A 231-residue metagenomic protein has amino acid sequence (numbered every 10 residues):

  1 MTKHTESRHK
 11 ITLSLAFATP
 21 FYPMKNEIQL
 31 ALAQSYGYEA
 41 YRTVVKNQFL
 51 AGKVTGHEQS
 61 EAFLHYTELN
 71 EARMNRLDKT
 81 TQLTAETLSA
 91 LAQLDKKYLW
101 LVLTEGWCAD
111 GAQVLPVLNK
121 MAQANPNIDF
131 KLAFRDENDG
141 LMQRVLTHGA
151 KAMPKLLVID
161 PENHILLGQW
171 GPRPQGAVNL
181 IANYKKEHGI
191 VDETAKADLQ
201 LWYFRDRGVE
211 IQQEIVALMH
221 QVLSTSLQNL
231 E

Functional and structural regions predicted by a protein language model:
H4: Cationic, low-complexity basic patches in intrinsically disordered or flexible, solvent-exposed regions
I11, F17-Y98, Q143-G149, L166-E231: Non-globular targeting/processing and membrane-anchoring segments
L101-E105, N127-L141: Thiol-based oxidoreductase modules, predominantly thioredoxin-like and allied folds used for disulfide exchange
E105-G111: Mid-length scaffold segments of soluble, non-membrane domains
A112-A122: Typically the conserved alpha-helix immediately C-terminal to a functionally engaged Cys/Sec in thioredoxin-like
F130, M142-V158: Positively charged, polar, low-complexity stretches
P154-Q169: A short, hydrophobic beta-strand/beta-hairpin element that forms part of a small beta-sheet core
